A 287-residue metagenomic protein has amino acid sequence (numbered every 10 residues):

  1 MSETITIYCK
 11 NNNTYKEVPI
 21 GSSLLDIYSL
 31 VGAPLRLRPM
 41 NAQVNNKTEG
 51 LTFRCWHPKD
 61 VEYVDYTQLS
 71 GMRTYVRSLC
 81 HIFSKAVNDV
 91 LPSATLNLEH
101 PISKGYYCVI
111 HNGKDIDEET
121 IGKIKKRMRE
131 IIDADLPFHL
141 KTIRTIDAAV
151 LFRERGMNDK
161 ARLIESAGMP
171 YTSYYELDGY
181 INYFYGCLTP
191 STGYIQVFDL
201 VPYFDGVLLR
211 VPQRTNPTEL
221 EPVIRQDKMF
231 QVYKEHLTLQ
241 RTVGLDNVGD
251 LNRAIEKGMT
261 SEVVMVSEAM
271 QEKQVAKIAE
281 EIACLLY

Functional and structural regions predicted by a protein language model:
M1-T14: Eukaryote-biased recognition of intrinsically disordered, low-complexity regulatory segments
N11-N12, Q43-N46, H111: Short strand-turn-strand beta-turns centered on an Asx-Gly dipeptide
N12-S22: Short, contiguous acidic and Ser/Thr-rich linear segments
S22-P34: Short amphipathic, charge-patterned alpha-helical segments
Y28-V31, R73-V90: Active/ligand-binding-proximal structured segments within catalytic/core domains that scaffold catalytic residues
R38, F53-M72, T95-I102, Y107-C284: Auxiliary tRNA-acceptor-end handling modules of aminoacyl-tRNA synthetases
P39-F53: Short acidic beta-strand-loop surface patches of small beta-rich interaction domains
Y287: Conserved small/polar residues in nucleotide/adenosyl-binding loops
